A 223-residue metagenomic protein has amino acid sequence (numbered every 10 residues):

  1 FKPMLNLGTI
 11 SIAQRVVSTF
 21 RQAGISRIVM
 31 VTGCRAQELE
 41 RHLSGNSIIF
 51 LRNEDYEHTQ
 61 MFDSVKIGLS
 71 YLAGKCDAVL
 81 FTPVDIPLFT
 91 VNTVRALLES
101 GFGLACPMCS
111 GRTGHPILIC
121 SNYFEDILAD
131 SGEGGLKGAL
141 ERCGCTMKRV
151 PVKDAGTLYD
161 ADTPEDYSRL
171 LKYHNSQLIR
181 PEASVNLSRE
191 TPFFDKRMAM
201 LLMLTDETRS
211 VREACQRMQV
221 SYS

Functional and structural regions predicted by a protein language model:
F1-T32: N-terminal glycine-rich phosphate-binding loop and ensuing alpha1 helix
G45-T59: Conserved donor nucleotide-binding strand/loop of the catalytic core
E57-D126: Conserved beta-loop-beta/alpha segment of the NTase-like Rossmann-fold superfamily that binds/positions NTPs
S131-R180: Conserved alpha/beta core of the MobA/IspD/sugar-nucleotide pyrophosphorylase nucleotidyltransferase superfamily
Q177-T191: Short, Lys/Arg-enriched N-terminal segment that forms or immediately precedes the first helix of a structured domain
L201-L202: Short alpha-helical "packing" element that flanks the helix-turn-helix/winged-helix DNA-binding module
E213-Q216: Short alpha-helical "recognition helix" segments of helix-turn-helix
